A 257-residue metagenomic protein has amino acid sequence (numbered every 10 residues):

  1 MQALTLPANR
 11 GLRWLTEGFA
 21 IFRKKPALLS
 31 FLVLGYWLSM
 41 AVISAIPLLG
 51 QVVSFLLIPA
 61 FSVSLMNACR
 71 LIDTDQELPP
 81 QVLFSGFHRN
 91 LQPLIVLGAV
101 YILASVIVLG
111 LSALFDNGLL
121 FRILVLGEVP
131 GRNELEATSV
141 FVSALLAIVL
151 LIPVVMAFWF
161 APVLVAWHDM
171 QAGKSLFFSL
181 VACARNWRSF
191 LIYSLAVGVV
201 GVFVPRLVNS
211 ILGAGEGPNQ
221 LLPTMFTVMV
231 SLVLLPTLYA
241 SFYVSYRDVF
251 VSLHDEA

Functional and structural regions predicted by a protein language model:
M1-A257: Hydrophobic alpha-helical membrane segments
